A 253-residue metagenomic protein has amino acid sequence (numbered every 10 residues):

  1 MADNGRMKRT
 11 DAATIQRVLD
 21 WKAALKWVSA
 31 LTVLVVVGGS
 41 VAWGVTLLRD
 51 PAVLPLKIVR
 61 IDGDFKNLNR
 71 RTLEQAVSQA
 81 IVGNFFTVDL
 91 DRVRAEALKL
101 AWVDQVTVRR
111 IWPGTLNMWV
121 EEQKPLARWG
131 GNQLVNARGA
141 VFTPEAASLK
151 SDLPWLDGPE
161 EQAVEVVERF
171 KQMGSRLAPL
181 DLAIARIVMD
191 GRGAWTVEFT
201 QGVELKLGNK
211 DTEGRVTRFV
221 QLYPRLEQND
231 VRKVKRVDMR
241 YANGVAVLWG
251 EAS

Functional and structural regions predicted by a protein language model:
M1-A52, N67, R71, R192-S253: N-terminal positively charged amphipathic segments used for targeting/anchoring
A23, L116-T200, E204: Extracytoplasmic segments of membrane-associated envelope/inner-membrane machinery
S40-G83, L116-L156, D211-E213: Periplasmic POTRA and POTRA-like interaction domains that precede and scaffold membrane channels/assemblies
L54-L56, L68, V88, A101 (+9 more regions): Extracytoplasmic
I58, R70, E74, L90 (+4 more regions): Extracytoplasmic/secreted envelope proteins and their assembly/folding machinery, especially bacterial periplasmic
T72-W119: Extracytoplasmic/periplasmic/luminal assembly and interaction segments in envelope/secretory/respiratory proteins
V77, I81, A101, V120 (+3 more regions): Sec/Tat-exported extracytoplasmic proteins
